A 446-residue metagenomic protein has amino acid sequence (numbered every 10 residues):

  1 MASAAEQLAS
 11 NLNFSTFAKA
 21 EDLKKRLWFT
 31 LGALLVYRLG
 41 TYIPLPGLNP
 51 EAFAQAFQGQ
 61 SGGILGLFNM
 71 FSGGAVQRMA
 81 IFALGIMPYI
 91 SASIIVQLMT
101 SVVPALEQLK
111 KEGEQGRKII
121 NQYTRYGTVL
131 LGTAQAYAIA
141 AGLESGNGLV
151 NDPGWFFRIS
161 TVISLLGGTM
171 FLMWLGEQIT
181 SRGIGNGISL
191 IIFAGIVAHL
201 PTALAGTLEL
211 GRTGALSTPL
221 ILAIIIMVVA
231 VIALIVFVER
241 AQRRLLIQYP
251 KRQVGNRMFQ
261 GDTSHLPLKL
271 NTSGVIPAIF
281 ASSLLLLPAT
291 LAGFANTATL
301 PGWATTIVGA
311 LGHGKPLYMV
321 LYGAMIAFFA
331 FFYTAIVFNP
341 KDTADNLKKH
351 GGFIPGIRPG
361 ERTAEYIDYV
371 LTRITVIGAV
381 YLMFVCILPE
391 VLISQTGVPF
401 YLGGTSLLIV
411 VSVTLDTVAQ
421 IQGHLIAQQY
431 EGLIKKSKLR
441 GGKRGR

Functional and structural regions predicted by a protein language model:
A2-K110, Q115-R446: N-terminal cationic and glycine-rich segments that engage phosphates or anionic surfaces
